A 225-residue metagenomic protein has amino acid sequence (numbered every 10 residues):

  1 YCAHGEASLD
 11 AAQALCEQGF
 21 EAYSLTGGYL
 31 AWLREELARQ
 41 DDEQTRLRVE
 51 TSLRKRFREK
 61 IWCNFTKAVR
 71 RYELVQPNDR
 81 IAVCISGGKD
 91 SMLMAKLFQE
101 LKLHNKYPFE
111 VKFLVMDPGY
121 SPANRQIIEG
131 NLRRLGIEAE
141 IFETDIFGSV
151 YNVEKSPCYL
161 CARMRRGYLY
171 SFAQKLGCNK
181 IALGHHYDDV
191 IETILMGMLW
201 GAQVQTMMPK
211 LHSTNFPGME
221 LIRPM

Functional and structural regions predicted by a protein language model:
C2-A3, S86: The conserved beta1-alpha1 loop
A3-L53: Rhodanese-like catalytic fold shared by cysteine-dependent sulfurtransferases and DSP/PTP-type phosphatases
Q18-F20, L135-G136, P217: Short, structured coil segments at secondary-structure junctions
F20, N179-K180, M219-R223: Short active-site oxyanion
L25, F142, I222-P224: Hydrophobic residues at beta-strand termini and immediately following loops that shape nucleotide-binding pockets
W32-E36, V150-Y151, N215-P217: Short, charged, surface-exposed secondary-structure boundary motifs
D41-H212: ATP-dependent adenylation/nucleotidyltransferase module used to activate substrates
T206-M225: Short, flexible loop segments at boundaries between secondary-structure elements
